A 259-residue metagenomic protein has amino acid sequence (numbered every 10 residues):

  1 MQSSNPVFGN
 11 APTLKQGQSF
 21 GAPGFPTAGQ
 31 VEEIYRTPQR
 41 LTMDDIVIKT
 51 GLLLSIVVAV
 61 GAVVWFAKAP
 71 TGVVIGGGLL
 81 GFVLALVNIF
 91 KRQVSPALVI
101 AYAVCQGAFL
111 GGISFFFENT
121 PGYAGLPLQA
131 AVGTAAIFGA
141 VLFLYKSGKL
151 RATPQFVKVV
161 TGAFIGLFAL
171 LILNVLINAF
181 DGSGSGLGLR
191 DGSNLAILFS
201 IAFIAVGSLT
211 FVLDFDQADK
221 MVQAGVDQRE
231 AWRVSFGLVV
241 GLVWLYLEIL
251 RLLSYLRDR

Functional and structural regions predicted by a protein language model:
M1-R259: A hydrophobic alpha-helical transmembrane-helix feature that marks the membrane cores and membrane-interface segments
